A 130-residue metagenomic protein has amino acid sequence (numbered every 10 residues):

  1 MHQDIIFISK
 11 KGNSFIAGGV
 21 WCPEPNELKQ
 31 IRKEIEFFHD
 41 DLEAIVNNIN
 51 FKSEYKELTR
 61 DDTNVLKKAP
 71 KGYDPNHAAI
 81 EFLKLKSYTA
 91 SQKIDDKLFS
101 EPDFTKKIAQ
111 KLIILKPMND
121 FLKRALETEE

Functional and structural regions predicted by a protein language model:
M1-E130: Charge-dense, helix-prone N-terminal extensions
